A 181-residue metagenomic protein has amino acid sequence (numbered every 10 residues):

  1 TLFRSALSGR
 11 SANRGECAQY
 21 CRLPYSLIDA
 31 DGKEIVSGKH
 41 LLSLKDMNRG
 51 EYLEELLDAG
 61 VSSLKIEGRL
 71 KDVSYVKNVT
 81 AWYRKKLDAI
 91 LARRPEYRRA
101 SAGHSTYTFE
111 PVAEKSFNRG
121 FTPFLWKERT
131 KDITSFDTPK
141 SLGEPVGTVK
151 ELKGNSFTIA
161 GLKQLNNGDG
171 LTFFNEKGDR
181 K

Functional and structural regions predicted by a protein language model:
T1-K181: Surface-exposed amphipathic alpha-helical tracts and adjacent flexible/coil segments at the periphery of soluble enzymes
